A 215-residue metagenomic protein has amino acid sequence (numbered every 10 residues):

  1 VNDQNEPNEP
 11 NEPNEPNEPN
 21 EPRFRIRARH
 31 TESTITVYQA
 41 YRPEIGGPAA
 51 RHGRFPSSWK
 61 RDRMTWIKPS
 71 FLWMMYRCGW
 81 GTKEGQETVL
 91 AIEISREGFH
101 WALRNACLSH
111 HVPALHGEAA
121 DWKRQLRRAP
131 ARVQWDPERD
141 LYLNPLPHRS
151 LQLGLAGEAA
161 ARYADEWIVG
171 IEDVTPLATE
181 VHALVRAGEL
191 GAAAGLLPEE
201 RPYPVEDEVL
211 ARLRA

Functional and structural regions predicted by a protein language model:
V1-P10: Long, compositionally biased low-complexity repeat segments characteristic of intrinsically disordered regions
N2-D3, E18-R61: ADP-ribose/NAD+-binding catalytic cleft of ART/PARP-like enzymes
P10-P16: Tandem-repeat architecture and repeat-register "anchor" residues
N20-I35, K60-R63, W80-A215: Conserved NAD+-utilizing ADP-ribose enzyme module
M64-K68: N-terminal structural module
M74-G79: Short hydrophobic alpha-helical segments that form membrane-spanning helices or hydrophobic packing faces of helical
